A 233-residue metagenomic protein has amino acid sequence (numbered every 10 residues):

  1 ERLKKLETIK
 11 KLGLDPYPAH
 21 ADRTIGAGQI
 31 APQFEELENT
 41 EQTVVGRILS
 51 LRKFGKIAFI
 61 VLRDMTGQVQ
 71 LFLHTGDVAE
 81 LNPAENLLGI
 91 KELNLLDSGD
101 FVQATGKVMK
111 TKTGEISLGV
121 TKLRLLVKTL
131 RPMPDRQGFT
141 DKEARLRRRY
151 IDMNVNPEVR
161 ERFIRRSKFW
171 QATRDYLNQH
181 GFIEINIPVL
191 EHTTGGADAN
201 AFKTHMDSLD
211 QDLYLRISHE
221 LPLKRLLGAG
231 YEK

Functional and structural regions predicted by a protein language model:
E1-K233: Class II aminoacyl-tRNA synthetase catalytic cores and aaRS-like
